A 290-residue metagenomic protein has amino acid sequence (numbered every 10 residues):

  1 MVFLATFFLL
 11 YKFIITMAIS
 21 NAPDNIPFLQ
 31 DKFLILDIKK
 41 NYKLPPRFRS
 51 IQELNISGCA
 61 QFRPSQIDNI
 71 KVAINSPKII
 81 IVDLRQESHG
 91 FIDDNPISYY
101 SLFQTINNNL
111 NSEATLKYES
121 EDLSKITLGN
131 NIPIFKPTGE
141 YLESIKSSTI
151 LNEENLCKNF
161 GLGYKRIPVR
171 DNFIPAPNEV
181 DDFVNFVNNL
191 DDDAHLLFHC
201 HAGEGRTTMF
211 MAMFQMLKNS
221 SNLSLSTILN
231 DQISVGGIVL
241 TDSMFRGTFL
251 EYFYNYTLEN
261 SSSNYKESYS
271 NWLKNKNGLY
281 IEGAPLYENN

Functional and structural regions predicted by a protein language model:
F3, F7-L197, M209-N290: Cys-dependent protein tyrosine phosphatase-like superfamily
G203: Conserved G/P- and acidic residue-centered "switch" motifs that form tight phosphate/ATP-binding loops in soluble
R206: Conserved SAM/SAH-binding loop-helix junction of Class I S-adenosyl-L-methionine-dependent methyltransferases
